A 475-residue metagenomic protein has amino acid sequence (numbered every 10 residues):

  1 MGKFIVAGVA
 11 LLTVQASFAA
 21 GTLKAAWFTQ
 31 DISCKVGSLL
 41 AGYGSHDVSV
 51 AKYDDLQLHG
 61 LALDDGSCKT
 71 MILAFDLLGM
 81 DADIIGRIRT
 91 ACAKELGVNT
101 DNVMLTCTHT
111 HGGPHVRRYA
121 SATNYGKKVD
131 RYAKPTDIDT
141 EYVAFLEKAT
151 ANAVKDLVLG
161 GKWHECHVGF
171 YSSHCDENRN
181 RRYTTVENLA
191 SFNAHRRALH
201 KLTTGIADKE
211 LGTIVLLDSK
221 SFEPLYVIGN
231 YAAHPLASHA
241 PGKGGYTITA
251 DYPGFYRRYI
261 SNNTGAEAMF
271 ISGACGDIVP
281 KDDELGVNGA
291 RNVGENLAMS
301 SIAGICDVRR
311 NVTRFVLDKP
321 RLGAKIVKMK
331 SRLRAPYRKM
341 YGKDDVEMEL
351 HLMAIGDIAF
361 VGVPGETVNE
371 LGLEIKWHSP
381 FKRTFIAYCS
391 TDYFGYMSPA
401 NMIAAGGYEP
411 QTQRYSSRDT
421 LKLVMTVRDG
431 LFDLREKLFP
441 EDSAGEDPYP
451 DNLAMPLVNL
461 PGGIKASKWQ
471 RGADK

Functional and structural regions predicted by a protein language model:
M1-V6: Bacterial N-terminal signal peptides that target proteins for export
A10-L11: Short, linear, compositionally biased motifs with a strong N-terminal bias
V14-A16: N-terminal signal peptide c-region/cleavage motif recognized by signal peptidases
A20-T106, T110-E267, A274, L285-N292 (+2 more regions): Conserved beta-alpha junction segments in alpha/beta enzyme cores
C275-P280: Active-site clefts of carbohydrate-active enzymes
L297: Anionic-ligand-binding alpha/beta catalytic cores of soluble enzymes and soluble regulatory domains that recognize
S301: Glycan-recognition surfaces in beta-rich domains, encompassing non-catalytic CBMs and lectin-like receptor-binding
